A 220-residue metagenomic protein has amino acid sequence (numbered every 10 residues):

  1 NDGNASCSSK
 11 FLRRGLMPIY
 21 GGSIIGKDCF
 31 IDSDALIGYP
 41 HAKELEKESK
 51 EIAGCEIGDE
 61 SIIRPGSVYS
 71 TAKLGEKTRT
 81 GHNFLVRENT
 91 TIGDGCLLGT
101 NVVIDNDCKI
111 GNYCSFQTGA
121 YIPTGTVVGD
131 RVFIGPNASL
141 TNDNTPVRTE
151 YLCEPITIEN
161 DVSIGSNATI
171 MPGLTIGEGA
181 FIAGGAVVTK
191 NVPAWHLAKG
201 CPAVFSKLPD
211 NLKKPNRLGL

Functional and structural regions predicted by a protein language model:
N1-N4: Acidic/polar hotspots within intrinsically disordered regions
G15, Y20-G21, K27, D32-S33 (+27 more regions): Left-handed beta-helix
G15-M17, L45-E48: Extracellular beta-strand/beta-solenoid scaffold signature
A42: Extended basic-aromatic, gly/pro-enriched interface segments that bind polyanionic ligands
S49, L152-C153, D210: Short, solvent-exposed loop/turn segments at secondary-structure boundaries
A194-L218: Conserved beta-strand-loop-alpha-helix hinge in the C-terminal portion of ABC ATPase nucleotide-binding domains
